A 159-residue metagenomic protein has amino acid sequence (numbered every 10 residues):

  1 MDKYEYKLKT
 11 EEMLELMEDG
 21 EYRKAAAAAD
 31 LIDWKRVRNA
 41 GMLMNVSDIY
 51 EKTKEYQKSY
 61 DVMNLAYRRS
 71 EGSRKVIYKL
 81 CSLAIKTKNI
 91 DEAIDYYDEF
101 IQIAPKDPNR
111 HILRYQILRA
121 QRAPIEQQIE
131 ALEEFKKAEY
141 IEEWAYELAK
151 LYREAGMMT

Functional and structural regions predicted by a protein language model:
E5-K35, N45-K52: Alpha-helical segment of the N-proximal tetratricopeptide repeat
E18-D19, K52, K86-T87, A120-Q121 (+1 more regions): Register position in tetratricopeptide repeats
A25, S59, A93, Q127-Q128: Single-residue signature of alpha-solenoid repeat helices
L31-W34, N64-R68, E99-Q102, E133-K137: Conserved structural position within tetratricopeptide repeats
V37, E71, P105, E139-Y140: Short coil turns that delineate tetratricopeptide repeat
N45, K79, L113-Q116, E147: Canonical tetratricopeptide repeat
